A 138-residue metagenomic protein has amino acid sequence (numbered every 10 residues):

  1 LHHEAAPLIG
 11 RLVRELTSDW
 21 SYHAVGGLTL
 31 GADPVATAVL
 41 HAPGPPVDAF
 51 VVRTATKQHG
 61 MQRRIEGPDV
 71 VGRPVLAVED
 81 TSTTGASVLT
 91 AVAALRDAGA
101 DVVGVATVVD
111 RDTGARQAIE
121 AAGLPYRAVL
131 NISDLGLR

Functional and structural regions predicted by a protein language model:
L1-V78, S82-R138: PRPP-associated nucleotide enzymes
